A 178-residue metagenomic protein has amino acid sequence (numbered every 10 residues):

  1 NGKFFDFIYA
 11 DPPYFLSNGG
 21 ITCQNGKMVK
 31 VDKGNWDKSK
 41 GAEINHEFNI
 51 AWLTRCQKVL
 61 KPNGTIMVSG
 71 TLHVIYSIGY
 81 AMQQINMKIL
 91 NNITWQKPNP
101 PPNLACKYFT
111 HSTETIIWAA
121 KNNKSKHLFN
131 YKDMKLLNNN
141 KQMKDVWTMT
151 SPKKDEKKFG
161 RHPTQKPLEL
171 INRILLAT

Functional and structural regions predicted by a protein language model:
N1-T178: Core catalytic lobe of class I
